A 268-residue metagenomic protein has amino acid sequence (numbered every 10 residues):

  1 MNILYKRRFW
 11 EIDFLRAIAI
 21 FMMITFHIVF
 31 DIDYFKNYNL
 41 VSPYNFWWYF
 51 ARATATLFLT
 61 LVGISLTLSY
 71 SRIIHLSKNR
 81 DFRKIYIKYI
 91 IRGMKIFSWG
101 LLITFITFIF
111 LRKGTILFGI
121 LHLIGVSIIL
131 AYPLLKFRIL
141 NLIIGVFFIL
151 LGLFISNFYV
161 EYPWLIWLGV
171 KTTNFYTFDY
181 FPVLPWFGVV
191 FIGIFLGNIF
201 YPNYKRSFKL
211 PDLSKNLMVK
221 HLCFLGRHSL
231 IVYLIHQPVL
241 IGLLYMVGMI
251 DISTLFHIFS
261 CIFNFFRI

Functional and structural regions predicted by a protein language model:
M1-I268: Alpha-helical transmembrane segments and their immediate juxtamembrane cytosolic regions
